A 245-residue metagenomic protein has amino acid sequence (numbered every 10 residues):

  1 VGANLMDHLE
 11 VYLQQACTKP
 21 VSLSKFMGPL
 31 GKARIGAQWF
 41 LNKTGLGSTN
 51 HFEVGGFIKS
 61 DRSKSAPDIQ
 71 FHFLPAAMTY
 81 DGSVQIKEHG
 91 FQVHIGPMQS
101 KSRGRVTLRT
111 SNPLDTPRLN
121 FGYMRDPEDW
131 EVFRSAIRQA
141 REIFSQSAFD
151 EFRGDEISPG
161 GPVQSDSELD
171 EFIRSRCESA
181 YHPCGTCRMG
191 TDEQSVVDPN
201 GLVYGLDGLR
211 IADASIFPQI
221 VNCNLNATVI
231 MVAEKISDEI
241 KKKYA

Functional and structural regions predicted by a protein language model:
V1-K87, E142-S147, Q164-S167, E171-S175 (+3 more regions): Mid-to-C-terminal "cap/lid" subdomains and adjacent gly/pro-rich loops that border and regulate access to redox
L5, L108, A140, M189 (+3 more regions): Hydrophobic, well-ordered secondary-structure elements that form the walls of internal hydrophobic environments
K32, V132, A136-I143, V232-E239: Generic recognition of well-ordered alpha-helical segments
G55-D61, I69, L74-T79, E88-R153: C-terminal segments that line or cap access tunnels to active or ligand-binding sites in enzymes and enzyme-associated
Q70-Y80, K87-H94, S147-N222: A glycine-rich dinucleotide-binding beta-alpha-beta segment and adjacent secondary-structure elements that constitute
M124-E131, G161-V163, N222-N224: Conserved, non-catalytic sequence blocks in retroelement Pol enzymes and Pol-derived host proteins
D129-F133, L169, L225, V229-V232: Hydrophobic (often cysteine-bearing) scaffold residues that line and stabilize catalytic clefts of nucleotide/cofactor
I220-I240: A conserved FAD-binding loop/helix module that cradles the flavin
